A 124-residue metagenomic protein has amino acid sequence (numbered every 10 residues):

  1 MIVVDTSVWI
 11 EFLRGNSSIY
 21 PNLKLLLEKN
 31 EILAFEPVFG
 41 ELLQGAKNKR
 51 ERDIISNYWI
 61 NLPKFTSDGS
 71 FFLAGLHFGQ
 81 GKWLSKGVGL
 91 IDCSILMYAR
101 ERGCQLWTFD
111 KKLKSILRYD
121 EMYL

Functional and structural regions predicted by a protein language model:
M1-A34, Q44-S56: Short, well-structured N-terminal submotif of metal-dependent ribonuclease cores
D5, A34-E36, V88-L90, D110 (+1 more regions): Histidine- and aromatic-rich ligand-binding microenvironments
W9-I10, F39-L42, L113-K114: A generic structural signal for short hydrophobic patches within well-formed alpha-helices
L26-L27, N57, A99, L117: A generic structural signal for well-ordered alpha-helical segments
F39-L43, S56-W59, G75, L96: Amphipathic alpha-helical segments within well-ordered protein domains
K49-D53, G81-K82, Y123-L124: Short, hinge-like loop/turn segments at secondary-structure boundaries
N61-L62, R118-L124: Active-site regions of enzymes building and remodeling cell-envelope glycoconjugates
P63-K114: Active-site neighborhoods of divalent-metal-dependent phosphate/nucleic-acid chemistry enzymes
